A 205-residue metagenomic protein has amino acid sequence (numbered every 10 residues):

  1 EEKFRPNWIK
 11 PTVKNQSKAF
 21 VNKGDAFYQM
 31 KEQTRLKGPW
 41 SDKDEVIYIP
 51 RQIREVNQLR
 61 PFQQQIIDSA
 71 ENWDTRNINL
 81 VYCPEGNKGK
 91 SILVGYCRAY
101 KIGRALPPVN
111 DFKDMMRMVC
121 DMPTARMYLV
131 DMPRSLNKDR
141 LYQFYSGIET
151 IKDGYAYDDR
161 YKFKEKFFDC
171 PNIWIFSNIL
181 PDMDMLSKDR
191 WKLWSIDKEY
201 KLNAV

Functional and structural regions predicted by a protein language model:
E1-Q29, R134-V205: Replace "adjacent to P-loop NTPase cores in ATP/GTP-dependent enzymes" with "adjacent to NTP-binding cores
E2-V81, I102-P108, P181: Catalytic "initiation/cleavage/transfer" segments centered on a nucleophilic residue and adjacent nucleic-acid-engaging
E71-T75, V119-M127, L136, E165-C170: Flexible, charged surface loops at secondary-structure boundaries
L80, M127-D131, I175: Structural motif
P84-K88: ATP-binding Walker
G89-L93: Hydrophobic positions on the alpha1 helix immediately C-terminal to the Walker A/P-loop
Y96-C97, I151: Hydrophobic residues on the short alpha-helix immediately C-terminal to a glycine-rich phosphate/catalytic loop
Y100-Q143: AAA+/P-loop NTPase substrate/partner-engagement loops
